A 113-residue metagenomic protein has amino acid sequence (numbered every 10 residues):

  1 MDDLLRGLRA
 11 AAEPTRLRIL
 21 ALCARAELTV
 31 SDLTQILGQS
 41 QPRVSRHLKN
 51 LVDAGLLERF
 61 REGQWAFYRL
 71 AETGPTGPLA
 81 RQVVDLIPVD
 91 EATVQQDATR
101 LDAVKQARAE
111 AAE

Functional and structural regions predicted by a protein language model:
D2-D3, G74-E113: Amphipathic alpha-helical dimerization/coiled-coil segments that flank or bridge DNA-binding/regulatory modules
D2-P42, W65-P75: N-terminal helix-turn-helix DNA-binding core of bacterial DNA-binding proteins
Q35, V52-D53: Alpha-helical residues within the helix-turn-helix
H47: Residues within the DNA-recognition helix of helix-turn-helix
D53-E62, R69-A71: Beta-hairpin "wing" of winged helix-turn-helix
